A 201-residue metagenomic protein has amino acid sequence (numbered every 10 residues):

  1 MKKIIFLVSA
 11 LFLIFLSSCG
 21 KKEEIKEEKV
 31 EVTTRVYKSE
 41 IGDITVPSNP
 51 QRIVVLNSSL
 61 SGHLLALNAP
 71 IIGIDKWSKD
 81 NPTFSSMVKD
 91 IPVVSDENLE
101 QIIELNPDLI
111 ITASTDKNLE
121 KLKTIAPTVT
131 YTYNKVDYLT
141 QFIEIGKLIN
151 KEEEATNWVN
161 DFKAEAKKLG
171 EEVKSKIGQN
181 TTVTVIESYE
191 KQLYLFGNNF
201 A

Functional and structural regions predicted by a protein language model:
M1-E24: Sec-dependent N-terminal signal peptides of Gram-positive bacterial secreted proteins and lipoproteins
C19-L56, E154-T184: Bacterial Sec-exported substrate-binding components of ABC uptake systems
Q51, P92, D108: Conserved acidic residues
L56-N57, A113-S114: Replace "coordinates the UDP/GDP/TDP-sugar" with "coordinates nucleotide-activated sugar donors
N57-E104: A short, structured surface patch at a secondary-structure boundary
S78-N81, L195-A201: Alpha-helical, coiled-coil/dimerization segments enriched in small aliphatic residues
L99, N106-T112, P127: Proline-aspartate-enriched helix->loop->beta-strand connector
K121-K191: Extracytoplasmic substrate-binding proteins
